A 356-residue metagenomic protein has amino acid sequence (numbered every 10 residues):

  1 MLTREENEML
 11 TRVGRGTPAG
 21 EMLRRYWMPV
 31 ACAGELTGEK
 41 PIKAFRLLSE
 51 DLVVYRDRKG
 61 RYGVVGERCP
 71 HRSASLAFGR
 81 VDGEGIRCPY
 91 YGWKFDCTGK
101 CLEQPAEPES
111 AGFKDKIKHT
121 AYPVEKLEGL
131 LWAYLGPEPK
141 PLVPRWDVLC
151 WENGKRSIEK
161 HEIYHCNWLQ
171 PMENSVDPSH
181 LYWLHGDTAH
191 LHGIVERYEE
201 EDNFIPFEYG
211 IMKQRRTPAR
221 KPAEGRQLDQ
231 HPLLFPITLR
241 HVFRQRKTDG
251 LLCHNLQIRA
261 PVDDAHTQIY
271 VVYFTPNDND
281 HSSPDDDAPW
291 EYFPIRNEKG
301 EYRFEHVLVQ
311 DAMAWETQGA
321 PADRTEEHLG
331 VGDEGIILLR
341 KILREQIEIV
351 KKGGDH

Functional and structural regions predicted by a protein language model:
M1, A31-I158: Rieske [2Fe-2S] iron-sulfur-binding domain
M1-R24: A boundary/linker detector
L2, P18-E21, C101-F113, Q268-S283: Short, charge-rich amphipathic segments
T3-L10, M28-C32, L48-V53, R87 (+3 more regions): Phosphate-binding glycine-rich loops and adjacent basic patches that engage nucleotide phosphates, nucleic-acid
G14-R15, M22, R68, S73 (+2 more regions): Short, functionally important structural connectors and interaction interfaces within domains
R15, R61, W132, E138-H356: C-terminal catalytic domain of Rieske-type non-heme iron oxygenases
R24, K118, E125-L127, C253 (+1 more regions): A short, structural micro-pattern
Y26-M28, L48-E50, T120, Y209 (+1 more regions): Short beta-strand or tight-loop elements that sit immediately N-terminal to catalytic metal-binding acidic residues
